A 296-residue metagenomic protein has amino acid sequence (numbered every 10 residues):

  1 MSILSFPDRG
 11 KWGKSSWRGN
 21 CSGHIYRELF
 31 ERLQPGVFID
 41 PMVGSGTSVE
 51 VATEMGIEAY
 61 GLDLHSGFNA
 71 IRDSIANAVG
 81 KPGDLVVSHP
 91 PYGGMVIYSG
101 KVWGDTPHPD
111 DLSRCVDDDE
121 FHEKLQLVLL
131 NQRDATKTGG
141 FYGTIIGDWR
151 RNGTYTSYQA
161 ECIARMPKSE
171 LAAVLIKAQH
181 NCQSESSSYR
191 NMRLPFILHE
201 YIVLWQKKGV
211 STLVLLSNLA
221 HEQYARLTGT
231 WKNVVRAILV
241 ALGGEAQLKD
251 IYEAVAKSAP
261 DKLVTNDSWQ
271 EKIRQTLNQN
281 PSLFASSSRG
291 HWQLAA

Functional and structural regions predicted by a protein language model:
M1-T276, S286-R289, L294-A296: Class I S-adenosyl-L-methionine-dependent methyltransferase catalytic core
